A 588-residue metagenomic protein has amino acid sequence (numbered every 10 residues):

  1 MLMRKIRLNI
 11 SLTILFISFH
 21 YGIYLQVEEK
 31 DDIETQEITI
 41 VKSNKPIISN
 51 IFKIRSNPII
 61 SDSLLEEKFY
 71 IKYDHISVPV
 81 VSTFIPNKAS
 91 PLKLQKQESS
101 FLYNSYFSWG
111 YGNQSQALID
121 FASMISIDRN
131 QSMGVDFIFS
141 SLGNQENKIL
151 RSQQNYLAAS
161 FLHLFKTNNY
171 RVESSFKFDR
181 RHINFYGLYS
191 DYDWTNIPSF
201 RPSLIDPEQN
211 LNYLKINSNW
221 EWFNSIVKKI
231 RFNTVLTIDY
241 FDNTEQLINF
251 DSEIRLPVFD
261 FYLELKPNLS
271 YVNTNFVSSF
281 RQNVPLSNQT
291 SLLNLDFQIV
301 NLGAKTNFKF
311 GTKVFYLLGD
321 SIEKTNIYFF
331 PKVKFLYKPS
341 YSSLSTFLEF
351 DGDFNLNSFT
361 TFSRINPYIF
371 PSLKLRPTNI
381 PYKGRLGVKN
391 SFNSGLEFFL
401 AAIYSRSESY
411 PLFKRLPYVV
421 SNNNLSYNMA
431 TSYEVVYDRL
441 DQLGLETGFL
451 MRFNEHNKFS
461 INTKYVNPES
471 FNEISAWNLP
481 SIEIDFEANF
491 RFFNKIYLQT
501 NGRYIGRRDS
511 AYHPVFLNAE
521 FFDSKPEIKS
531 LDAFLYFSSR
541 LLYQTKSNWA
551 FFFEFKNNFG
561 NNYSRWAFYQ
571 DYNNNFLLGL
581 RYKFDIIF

Functional and structural regions predicted by a protein language model:
I6, Y21-Q97: N-terminal periplasmic/intermembrane-space "pro-region" immediately following the signal or transit peptide
N87-A89, E98-N147, R151-L157: Outer-membrane beta-barrel translocator/receptor signature
Q95-L102, I127-N130, K166-V172, W222-I230 (+8 more regions): Short loop/turn motifs that connect adjacent beta-strands in outer-membrane beta-barrel proteins
L102, F107-G110, K305-F588: Exposed, low-structure sequence patches enriched in small/polar residues
F121, A159-F161, I216-W220, F250-I254 (+8 more regions): Membrane-embedded beta-strands of outer-membrane beta-barrel proteins, especially the hydrophobic/small aromatic
I125-N147, E264-N268, V272, S287-G319 (+2 more regions): Surface-exposed extracellular loop regions of Gram-negative outer-membrane beta-barrel proteins
L142-Q154, A158, E173-R231, V235-L247: Flexible loop and strand-edge segments within Gram-negative outer membrane beta-barrel domains
R201-N219, N233-A304: Outer-membrane beta-barrel transmembrane domain signature of Gram-negative proteins, especially the mid-to-C-terminal
